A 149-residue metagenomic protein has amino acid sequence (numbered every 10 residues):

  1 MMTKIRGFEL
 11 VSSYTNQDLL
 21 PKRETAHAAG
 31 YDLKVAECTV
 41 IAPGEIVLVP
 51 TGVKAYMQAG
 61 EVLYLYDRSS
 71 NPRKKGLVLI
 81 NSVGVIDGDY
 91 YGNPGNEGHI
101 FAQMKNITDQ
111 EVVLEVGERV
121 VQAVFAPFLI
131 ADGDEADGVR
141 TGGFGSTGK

Functional and structural regions predicted by a protein language model:
M1-K149: DUTPase catalytic domain/fold
